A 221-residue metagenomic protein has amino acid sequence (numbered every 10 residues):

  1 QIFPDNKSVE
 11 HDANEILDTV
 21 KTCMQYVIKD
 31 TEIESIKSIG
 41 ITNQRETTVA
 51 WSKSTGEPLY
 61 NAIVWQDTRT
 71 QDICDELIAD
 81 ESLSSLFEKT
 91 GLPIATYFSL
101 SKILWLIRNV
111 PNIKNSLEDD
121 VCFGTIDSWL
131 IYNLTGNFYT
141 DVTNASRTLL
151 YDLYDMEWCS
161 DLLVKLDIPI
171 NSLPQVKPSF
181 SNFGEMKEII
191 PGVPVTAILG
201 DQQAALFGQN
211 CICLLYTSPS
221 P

Functional and structural regions predicted by a protein language model:
Q1-Y60, E88, P191-A197: N-terminal glycine/serine-rich phosphate-binding loop of ATP-dependent small-molecule kinases, especially carbohydrate
C23-K37, V110-K114, S160, V164-I168: Phosphate/pyrophosphate-binding loops at sites that engage ATP/ADP/AMP, CoA/4′-phosphopantetheine, polyphosphate
I28-W65, P93-S99, D127, I131-D152 (+2 more regions): Short beta-strand-loop/turn "lid" adjacent to the catalytic site in phosphate-handling enzymes
G40-N43, T125, L199, S218: Short beta-strand segments
Q66-N109, Y151-M156, S160-V164: Glycine-rich phosphate-binding loop plus the immediately following alpha-helix
V121-D127: NAD(P)-dependent dehydrogenases' Rossmann-like dinucleotide-binding region
Y139, N144-S218: ATP-dependent carbohydrate kinase catalytic cores
